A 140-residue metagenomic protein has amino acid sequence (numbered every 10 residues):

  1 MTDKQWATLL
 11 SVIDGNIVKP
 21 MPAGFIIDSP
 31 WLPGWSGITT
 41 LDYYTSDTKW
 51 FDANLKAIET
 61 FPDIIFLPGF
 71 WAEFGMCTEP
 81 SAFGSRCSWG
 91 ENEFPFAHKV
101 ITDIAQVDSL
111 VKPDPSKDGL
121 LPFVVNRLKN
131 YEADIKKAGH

Functional and structural regions predicted by a protein language model:
M1-H140: Catalytic cores of TIM-barrel enzymes
